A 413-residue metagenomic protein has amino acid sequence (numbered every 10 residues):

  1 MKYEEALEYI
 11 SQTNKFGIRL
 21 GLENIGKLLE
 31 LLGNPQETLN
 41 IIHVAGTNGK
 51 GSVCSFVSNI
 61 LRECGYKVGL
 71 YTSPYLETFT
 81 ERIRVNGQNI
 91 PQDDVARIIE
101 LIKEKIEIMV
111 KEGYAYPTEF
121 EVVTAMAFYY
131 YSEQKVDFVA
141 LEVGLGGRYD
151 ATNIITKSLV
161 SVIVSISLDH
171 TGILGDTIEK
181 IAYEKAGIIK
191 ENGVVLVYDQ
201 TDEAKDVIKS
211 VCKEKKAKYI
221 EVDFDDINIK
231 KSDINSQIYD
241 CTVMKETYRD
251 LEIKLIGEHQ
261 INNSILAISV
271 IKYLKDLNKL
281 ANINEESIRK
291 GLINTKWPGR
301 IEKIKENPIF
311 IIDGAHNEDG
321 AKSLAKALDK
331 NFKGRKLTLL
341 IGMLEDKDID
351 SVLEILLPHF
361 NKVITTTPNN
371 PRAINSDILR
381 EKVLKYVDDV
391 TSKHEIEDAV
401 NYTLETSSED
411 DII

Functional and structural regions predicted by a protein language model:
M1-G46, V53-Y66, Y71, E107-Y114: Short functional linear segments
L29-E30, N34-E37, E63-T156, G172-L174: ATP-dependent carboxylate-amine ligase catalytic core
T38, F138-L141, Y149-V162, I166-H170 (+2 more regions): Nucleotide phosphate-binding/pyrophosphate-handling subdomain across enzymes that bind or process nucleotide phosphates
V57-R62, Y131, L356, V383: Hydrophobic alpha-helical packing residues
P74, Y198-D199, K213-D233, E252-E258 (+6 more regions): Beta-strand->loop->alpha-helix junctions that form or flank phosphate-binding loops in nucleotide-handling enzymes
V110-E112, Q134-E142, S158-D250, S264 (+1 more regions): Acidic, Mg2+-coordinating active-site environments of NTP-dependent enzymes
Y131-D137, K330-R335, T403-I412: Glycine-rich phosphate-binding loop signature in dinucleotide/nucleotide-binding domains
T201-S210, K216, I220, N235 (+3 more regions): C-terminal helical cap/extension that packs against the catalytic core of soluble nucleotide-cofactor enzymes
